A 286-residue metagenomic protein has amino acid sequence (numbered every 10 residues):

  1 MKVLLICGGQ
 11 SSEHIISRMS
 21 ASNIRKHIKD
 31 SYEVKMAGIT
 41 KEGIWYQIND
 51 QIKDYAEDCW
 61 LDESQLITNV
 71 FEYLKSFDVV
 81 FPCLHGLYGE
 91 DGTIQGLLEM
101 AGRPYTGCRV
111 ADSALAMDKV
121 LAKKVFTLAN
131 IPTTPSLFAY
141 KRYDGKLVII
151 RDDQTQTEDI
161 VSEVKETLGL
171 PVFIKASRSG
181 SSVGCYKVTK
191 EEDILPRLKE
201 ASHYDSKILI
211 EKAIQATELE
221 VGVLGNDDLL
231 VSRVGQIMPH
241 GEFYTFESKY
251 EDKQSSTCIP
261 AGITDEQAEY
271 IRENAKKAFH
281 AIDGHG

Functional and structural regions predicted by a protein language model:
M1-A111, L115-L121, K141-D159: ATP-binding N-terminal substructure of ATP-dependent carboxylate-amine bond-forming enzymes
M1-C7, S11, M19, L74 (+1 more regions): Active-site nucleotide/adenylate-binding loops and adjacent lid/helix of ATP-dependent enzymes
S31, S76, A101, T167-L168 (+2 more regions): Structured helix-beta-strand junction loops
R103, I131, G284-H285: Helix N-cap/coil-helix junction residues
D159, A281-D283: Peripheral (often C-terminal) accessory segments that flank ATP-dependent C-N-forming ligase machineries
Y186-E273, D283: Phosphate-binding site of ATP-dependent enzymes
K276-H280: Short, basic/aromatic recognition patches
